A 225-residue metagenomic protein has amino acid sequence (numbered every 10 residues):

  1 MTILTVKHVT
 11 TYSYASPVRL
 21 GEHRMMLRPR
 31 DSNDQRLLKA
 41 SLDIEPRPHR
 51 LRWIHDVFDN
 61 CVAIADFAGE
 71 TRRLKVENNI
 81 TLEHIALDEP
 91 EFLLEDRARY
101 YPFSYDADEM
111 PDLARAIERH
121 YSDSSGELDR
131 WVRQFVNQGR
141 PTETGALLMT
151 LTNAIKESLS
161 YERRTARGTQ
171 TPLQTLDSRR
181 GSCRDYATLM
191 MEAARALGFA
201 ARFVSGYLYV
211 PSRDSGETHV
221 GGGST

Functional and structural regions predicted by a protein language model:
M1-N137, P141: Linear, non-domain "peripheral" regions
T11, F58-N60, F67, A154 (+3 more regions): Preference for short coil/turn "hinge" residues that link or interrupt alpha-helices
Y12-Y14, Y101, Y161, Y186 (+2 more regions): Aromatic side chains
R36, S104, D177-G181, Y209 (+1 more regions): Alpha-helix boundary/capping detector
A86-P90, R163, A194, G198-A201: Long, hydrophobic, amphipathic alpha-helical segments used as structural scaffolds
R97-G181, L189, A196-L197: Secondary-structure boundary elements
Q138, N153, D185-T225: Hydrophobic/aromatic-rich core segments of domains that either
